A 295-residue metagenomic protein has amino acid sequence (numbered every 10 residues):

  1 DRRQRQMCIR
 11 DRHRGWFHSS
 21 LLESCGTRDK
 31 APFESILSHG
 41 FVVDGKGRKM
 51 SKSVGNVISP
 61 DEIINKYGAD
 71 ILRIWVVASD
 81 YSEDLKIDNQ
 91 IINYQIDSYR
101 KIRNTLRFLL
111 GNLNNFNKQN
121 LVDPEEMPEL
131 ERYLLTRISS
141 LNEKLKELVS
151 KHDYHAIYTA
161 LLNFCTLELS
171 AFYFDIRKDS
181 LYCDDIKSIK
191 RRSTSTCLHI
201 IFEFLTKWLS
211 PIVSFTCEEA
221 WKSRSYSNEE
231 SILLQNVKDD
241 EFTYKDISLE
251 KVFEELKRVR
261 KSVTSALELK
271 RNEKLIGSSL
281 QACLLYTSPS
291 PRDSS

Functional and structural regions predicted by a protein language model:
D1-R5, I9, Y286-S295: Single conserved hydrophobic/aromatic residue that forms the stacking wall/gate of nucleotide- or nucleobase-binding
R3-Q6, R10-N114, L134-R177, L181 (+1 more regions): Structured secondary-structure scaffolds
S19, I74, N104, K261 (+2 more regions): Hydrophobic alpha-helical segments, especially transmembrane helices and their immediate juxtamembrane helical caps
F41-V42, V237, P291: Hydrophobic pocket-lining residues within nucleotide cofactor-binding pockets
S51-S53, S170, L267, S290 (+1 more regions): Short linear Ser/Thr-Pro motifs
I96-F116, P211-S223, S288, R292-S295: Structured, non-catalytic alpha/beta "coupling" segments that mediate domain-domain communication and provide generic
F116-K146, F174-A266, E273-C283: Acidic, turn-prone loop/beta-hairpin segments
